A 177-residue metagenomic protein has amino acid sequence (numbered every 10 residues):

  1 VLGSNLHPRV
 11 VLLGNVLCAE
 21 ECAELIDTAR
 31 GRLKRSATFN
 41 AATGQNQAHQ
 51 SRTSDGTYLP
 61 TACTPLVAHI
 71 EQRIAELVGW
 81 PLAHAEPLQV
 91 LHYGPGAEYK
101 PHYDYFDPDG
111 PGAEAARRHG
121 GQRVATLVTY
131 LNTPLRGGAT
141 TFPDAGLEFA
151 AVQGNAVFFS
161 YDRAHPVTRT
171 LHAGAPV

Functional and structural regions predicted by a protein language model:
V1-V177: Fe(II)/2-oxoglutarate oxygenase catalytic core
